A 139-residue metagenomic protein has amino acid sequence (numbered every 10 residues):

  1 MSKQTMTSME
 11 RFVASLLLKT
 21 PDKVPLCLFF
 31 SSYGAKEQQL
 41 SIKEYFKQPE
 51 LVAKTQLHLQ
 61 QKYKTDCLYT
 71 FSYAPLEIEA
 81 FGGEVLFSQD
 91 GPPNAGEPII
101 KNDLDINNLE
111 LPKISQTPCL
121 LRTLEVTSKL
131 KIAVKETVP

Functional and structural regions predicted by a protein language model:
M1-P139: Catalytic cores of TIM-barrel enzymes
